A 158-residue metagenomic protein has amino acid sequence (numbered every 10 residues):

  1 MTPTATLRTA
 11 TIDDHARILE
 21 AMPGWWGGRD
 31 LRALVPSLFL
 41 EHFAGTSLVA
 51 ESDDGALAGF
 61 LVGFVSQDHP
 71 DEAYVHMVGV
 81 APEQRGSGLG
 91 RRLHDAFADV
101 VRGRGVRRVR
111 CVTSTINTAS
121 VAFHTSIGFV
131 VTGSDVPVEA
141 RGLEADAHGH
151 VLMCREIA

Functional and structural regions predicted by a protein language model:
T4-T6: Extreme N-terminal starter segment of soluble prokaryotic enzymes
T9-E83, H94-A96, V100, E156-I157: Acetyl-CoA-dependent GNAT
G45, A147-L152: Short hydrophobic/aromatic beta-strand or adjacent loop that forms the aromatic wall/cage of a ligand/substrate-binding
F60, S114-T115: Short amphipathic helical patch at the helix-1/turn junction of helix-turn-helix
A81-E83, S87, T115-I116: Active-site acidic-Proline motif in GNAT/NAT acetyltransferases
S87, R91, D95, T118: Residues forming the Rossmann-fold NAD(P)(H) cofactor-binding site
V101-T113: Conserved GNAT acetyl-CoA-binding A-motif
R110-T113, T125, V130-H148: Conserved catalytic-core motifs of GNAT/GCN5-like acyltransferases
